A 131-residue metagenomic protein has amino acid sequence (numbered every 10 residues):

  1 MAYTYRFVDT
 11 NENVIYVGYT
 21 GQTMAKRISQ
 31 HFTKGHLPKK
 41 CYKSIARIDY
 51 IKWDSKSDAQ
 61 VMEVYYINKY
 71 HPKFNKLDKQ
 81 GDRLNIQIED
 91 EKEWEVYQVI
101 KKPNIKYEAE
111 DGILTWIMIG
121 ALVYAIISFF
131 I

Functional and structural regions predicted by a protein language model:
A2-I15, G21-I105: Structure-specific nucleic-acid interaction/processing domains
K102-I131: C-terminal single-pass membrane-anchor helix
